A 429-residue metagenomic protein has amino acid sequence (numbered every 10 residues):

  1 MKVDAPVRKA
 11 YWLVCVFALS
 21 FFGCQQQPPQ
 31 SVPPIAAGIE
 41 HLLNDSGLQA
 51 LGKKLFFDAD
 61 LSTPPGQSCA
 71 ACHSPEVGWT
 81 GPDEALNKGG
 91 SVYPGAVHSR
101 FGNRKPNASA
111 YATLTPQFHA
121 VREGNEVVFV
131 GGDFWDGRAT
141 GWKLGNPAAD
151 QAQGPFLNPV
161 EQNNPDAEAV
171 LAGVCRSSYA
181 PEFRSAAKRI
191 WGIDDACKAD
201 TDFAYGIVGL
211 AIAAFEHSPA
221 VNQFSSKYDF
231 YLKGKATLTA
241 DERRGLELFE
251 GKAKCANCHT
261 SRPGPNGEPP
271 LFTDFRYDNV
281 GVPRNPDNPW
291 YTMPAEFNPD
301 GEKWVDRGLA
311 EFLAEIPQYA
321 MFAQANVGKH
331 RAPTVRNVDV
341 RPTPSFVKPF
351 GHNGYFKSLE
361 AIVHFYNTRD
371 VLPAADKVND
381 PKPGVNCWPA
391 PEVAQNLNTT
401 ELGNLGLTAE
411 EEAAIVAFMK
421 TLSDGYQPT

Functional and structural regions predicted by a protein language model:
M1-V7: N-terminal secretory signal peptides that target proteins for export/translocation
R8, F22-C24: Intrinsic low-complexity/disordered segments
W12-F21: Bacterial N-terminal signal peptides
C24-T429: Periplasmic c-type cytochrome electron-transfer domains
